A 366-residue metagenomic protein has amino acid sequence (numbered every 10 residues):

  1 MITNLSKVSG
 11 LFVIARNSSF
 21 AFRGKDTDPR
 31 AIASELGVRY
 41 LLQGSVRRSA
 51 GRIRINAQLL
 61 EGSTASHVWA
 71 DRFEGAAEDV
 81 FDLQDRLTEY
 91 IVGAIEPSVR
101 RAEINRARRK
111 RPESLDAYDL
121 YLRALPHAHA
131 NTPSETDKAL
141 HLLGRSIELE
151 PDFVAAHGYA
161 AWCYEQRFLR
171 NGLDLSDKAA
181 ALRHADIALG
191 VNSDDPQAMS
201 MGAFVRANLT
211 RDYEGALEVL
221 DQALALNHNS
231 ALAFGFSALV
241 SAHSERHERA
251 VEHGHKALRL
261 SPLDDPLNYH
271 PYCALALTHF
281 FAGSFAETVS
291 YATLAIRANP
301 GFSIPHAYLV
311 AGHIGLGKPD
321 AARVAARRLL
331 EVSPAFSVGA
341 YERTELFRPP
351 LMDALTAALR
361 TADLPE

Functional and structural regions predicted by a protein language model:
M1-L316: Acidic, proline/glycine-rich low-complexity intrinsically disordered segments
P300, L316-R323, E345-P349: Short, well-ordered coil↔helix boundary/capping segments
A307-Y308, V324-R327, D353: A generic structural signal for well-ordered alpha-helical surface patches
I314-S337: TPR/TPR-like (Sel1-like) alpha-helical repeat modules
V338-E366: Terminal, low-structured helical/coil segments at or just beyond the last alpha-helical repeat
